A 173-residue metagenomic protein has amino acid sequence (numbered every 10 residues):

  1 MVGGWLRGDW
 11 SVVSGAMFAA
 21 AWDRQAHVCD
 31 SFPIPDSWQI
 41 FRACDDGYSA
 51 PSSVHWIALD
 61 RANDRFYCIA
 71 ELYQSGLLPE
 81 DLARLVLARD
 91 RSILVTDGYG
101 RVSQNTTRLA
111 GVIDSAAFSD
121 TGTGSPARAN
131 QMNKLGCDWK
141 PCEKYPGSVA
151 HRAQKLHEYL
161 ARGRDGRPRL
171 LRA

Functional and structural regions predicted by a protein language model:
M1-D46: ATPase catalytic-site recognition across NTP-hydrolyzing enzymes
V2, L6, V54, G111: A residue-level signal for conserved active-site and pocket-lining positions in enzyme catalytic cores
R7-S11, Y48, L59-A62, A161: Hydrophobic/aromatic-lined pockets within catalytic cores
S14, A50, D120-T121: Short catalytic/ligand-binding loop motif for oxyanion handling, primarily in non-cytosolic enzymes, centered on
P35-W38, Y48-P51, Q104-T107, G166: Short, well-ordered loop/turn elements at secondary-structure boundaries
S37-W56, F66-Y73: A conserved active-site cap/scaffold subdomain adjacent to cofactor or substrate pockets
H55, A62-A173: Mg2+-dependent endonuclease catalytic cores in nucleic-acid-processing enzymes, primarily RNase H-like
